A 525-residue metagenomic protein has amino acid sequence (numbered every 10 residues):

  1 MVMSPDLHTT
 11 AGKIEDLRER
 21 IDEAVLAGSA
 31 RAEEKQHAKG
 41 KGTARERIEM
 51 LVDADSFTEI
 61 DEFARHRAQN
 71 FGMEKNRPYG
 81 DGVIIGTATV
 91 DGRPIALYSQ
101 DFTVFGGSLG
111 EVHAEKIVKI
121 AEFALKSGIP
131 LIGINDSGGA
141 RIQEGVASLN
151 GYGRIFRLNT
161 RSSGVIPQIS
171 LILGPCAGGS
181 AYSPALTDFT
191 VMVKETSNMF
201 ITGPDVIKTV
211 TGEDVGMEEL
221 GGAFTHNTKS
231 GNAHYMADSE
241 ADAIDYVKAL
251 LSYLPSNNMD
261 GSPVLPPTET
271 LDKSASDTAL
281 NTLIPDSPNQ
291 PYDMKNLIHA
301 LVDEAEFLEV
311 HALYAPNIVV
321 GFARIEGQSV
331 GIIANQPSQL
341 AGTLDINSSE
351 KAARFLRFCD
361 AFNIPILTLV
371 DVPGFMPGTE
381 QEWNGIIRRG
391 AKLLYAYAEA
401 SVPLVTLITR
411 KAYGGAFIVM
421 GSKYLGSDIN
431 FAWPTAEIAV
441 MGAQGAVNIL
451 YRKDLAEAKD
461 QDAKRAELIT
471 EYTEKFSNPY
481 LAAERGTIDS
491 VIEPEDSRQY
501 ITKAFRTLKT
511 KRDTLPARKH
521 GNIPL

Functional and structural regions predicted by a protein language model:
M1-L525: Ligand-binding clefts of soluble mixed alpha/beta catalytic domains
